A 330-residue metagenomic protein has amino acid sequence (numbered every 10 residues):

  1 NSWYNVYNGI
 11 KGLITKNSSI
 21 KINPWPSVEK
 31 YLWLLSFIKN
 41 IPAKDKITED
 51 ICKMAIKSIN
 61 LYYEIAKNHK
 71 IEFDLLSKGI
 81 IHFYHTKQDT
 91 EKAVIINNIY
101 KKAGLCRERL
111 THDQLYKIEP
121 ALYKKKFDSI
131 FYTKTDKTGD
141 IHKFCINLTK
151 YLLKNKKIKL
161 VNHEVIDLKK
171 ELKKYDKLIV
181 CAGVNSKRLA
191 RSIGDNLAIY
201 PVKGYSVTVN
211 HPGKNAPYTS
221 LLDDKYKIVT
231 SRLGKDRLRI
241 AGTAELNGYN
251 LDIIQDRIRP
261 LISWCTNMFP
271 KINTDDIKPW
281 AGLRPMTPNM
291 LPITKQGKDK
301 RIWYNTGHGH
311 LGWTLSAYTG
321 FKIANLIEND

Functional and structural regions predicted by a protein language model:
N1-H112: Dinucleotide-binding Rossmann-like beta1-alpha1 core, especially the glycine-rich loop that anchors the ADP
N1-I38, K174-K300: Active-site substrate-recognition segment that forms the wall of the catalytic cavity or substrate channel
K46-I59, H82-K92, D113, K117-I118 (+2 more regions): Short beta-strand to alpha-helix junction loop
K53, R109, L122, H211 (+1 more regions): C-terminal lid/capping helical subdomain adjacent to the catalytic/cofactor pocket in oxidative enzymes
E64-L75, K154-K159, D195, F269-D275: Surface-exposed helix-capping loop/turn segments at secondary-structure junctions
Q88, V184-N185, Y318: Alpha-helix/helix-capping structural signal
E91-A103, L122-K177: Helical element adjacent to the flavin cofactor pocket in flavoenzyme catalytic cores
T111, V161-D167, K278-W280: Short loop/edge segments at beta-strand edges and connector loops that shape dinucleotide/nucleotide cofactor-binding
